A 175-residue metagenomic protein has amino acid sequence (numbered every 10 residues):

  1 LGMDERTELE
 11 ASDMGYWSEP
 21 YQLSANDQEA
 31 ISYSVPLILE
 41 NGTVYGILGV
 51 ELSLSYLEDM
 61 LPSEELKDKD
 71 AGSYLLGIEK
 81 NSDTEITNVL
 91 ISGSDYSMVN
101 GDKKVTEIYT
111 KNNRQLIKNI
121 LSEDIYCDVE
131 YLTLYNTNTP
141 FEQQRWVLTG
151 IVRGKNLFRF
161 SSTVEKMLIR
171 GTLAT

Functional and structural regions predicted by a protein language model:
L1-A11, Q22-A25, T84-V105: Extracellular/periplasmic ligand-sensing ectodomains of membrane signal-transduction proteins
L1-D4, I38, G77-N81, Y131-T137: Short regulatory "switch" loops immediately downstream of catalytic or recognition motifs within protein catalytic
L1-G2, T7-Y16, A30-E51, S55-S63: Acidic, serine/threonine- and glycine-rich low-complexity intrinsically disordered segments that serve as flexible
T7-E8, Q22-S24, L39-E40, S63-K67 (+1 more regions): A general structural signal for short secondary-structure junctions and capping/turn motifs
T7-G15, P20-D27, N119-D124: Short loop/turn segments at beta-alpha junctions that line or gate ligand-sensing/allosteric surfaces
D27-L39, T43-L52, S94-G171: Extracellular/periplasmic juxtamembrane segments that couple receptor/chemosensory ectodomains to their
T43-S94: Solvent-exposed, extracytoplasmic
